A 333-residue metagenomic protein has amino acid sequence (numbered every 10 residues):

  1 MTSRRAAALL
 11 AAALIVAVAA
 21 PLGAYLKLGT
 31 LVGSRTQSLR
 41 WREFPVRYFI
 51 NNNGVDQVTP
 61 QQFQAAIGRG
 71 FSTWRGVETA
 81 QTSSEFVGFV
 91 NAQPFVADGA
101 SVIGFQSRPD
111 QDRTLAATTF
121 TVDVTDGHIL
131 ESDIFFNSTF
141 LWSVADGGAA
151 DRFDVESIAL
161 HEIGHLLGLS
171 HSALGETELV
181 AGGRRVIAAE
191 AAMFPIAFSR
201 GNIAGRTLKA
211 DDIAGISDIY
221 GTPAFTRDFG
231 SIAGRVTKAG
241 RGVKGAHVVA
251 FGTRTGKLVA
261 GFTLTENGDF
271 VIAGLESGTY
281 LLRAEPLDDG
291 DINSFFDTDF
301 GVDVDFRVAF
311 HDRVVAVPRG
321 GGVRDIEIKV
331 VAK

Functional and structural regions predicted by a protein language model:
M1-L10: Bacterial N-terminal signal peptides that target proteins for export
L10-A17: Bacterial N-terminal signal peptides
A20-K333: Zinc-dependent metalloendopeptidases
